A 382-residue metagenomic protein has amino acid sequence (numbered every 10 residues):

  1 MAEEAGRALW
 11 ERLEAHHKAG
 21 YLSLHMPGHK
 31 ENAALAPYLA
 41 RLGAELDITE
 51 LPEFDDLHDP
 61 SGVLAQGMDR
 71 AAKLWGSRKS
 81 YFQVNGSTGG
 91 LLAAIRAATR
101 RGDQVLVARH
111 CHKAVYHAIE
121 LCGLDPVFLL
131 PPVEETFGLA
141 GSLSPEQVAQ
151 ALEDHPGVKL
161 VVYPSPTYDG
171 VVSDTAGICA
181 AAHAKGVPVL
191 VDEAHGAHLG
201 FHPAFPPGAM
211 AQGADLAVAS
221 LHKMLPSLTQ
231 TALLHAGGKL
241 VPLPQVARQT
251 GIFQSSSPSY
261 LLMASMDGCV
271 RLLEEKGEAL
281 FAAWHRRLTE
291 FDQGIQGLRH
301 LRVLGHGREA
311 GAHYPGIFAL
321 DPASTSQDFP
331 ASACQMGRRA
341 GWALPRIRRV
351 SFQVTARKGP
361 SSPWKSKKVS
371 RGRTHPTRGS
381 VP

Functional and structural regions predicted by a protein language model:
M1-G62: N-terminal "arm"/small-domain region of PLP-dependent enzymes with the aminotransferase-like
A5-E14, K18, Y38, L74-S77 (+1 more regions): Conserved PLP-enzyme active-site core in the AAT-like
K30, K223, G268-V270, P322-S324 (+1 more regions): Glycine-rich beta-alpha junction loops
R41-S87, H110-C111: Conserved N-terminal alpha-helix of the aminotransferase class I/II PLP-enzyme fold
A71, G268, W364, P382: Active-site or pore-adjacent capping/gating segments
A279-V354, K358, K368, G372-P382: Conserved small-domain helix->loop->beta segment predominantly found in fold-type I
